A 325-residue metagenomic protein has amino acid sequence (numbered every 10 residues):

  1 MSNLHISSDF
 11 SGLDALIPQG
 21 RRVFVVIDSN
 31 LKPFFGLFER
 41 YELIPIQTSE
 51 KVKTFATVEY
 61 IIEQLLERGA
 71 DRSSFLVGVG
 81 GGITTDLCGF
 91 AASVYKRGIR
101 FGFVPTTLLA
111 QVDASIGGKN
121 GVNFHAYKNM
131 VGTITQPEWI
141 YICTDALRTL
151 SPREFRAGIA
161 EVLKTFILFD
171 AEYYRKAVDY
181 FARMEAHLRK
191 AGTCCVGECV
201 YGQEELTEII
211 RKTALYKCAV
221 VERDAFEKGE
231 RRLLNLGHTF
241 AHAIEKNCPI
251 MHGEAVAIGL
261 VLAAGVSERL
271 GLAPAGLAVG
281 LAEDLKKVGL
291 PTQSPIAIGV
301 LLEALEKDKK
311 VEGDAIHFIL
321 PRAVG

Functional and structural regions predicted by a protein language model:
M1-F75, K164, G192, G197: ATP/NTP phosphate-donor binding region
I17, G69-D71, V94-Y95, N123-F124 (+3 more regions): Solvent-exposed alpha-helices and their adjacent loops that cap or buttress functional pockets in soluble metabolic
E67-A70, Q136-I140, D145-P152, A160-E172 (+9 more regions): Generic secondary-structure signature for well-ordered alpha-helical cores
I83-F90, Q111, A243: Short glycine/serine/threonine-rich phosphate/pyrophosphate-binding segments that cradle anionic phosphate groups
F90, K96-R183: A glycine/threonine-rich phosphate-anchoring loop and its flanking beta-alpha core in nucleotide/phosphate-binding
A160-V162, L272-G325: C-terminal charged capping/lid subdomain of soluble metabolic enzymes
E185-A191, C195, Y201-G299: Active-site segments that bind and position negatively charged phosphate/pyrophosphate groups
